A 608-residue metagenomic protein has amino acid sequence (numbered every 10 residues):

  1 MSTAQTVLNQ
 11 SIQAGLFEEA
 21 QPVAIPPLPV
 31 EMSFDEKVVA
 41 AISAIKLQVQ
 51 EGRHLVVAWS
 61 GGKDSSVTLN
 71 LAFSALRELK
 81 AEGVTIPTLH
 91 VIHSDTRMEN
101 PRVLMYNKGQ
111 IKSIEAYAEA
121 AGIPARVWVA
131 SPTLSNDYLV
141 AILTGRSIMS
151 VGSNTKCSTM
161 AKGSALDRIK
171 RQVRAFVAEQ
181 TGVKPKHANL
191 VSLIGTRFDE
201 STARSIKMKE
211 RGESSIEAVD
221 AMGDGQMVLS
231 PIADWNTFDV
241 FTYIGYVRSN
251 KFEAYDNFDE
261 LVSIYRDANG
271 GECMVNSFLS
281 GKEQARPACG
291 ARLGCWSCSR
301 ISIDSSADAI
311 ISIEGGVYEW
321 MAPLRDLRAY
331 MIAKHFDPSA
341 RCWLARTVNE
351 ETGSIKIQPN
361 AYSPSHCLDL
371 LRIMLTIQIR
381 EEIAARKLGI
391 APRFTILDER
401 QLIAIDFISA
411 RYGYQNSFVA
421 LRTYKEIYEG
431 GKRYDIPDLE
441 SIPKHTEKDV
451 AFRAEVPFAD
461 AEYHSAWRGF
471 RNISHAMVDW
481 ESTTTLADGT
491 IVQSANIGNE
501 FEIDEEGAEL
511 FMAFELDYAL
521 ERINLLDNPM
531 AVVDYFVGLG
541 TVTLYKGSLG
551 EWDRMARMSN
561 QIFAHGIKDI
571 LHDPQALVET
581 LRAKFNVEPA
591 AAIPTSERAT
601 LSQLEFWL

Functional and structural regions predicted by a protein language model:
S2-A58, S65-L608: Nucleotide-activated chemistry modules centered on ATP-dependent adenylation/adenylyltransferase
